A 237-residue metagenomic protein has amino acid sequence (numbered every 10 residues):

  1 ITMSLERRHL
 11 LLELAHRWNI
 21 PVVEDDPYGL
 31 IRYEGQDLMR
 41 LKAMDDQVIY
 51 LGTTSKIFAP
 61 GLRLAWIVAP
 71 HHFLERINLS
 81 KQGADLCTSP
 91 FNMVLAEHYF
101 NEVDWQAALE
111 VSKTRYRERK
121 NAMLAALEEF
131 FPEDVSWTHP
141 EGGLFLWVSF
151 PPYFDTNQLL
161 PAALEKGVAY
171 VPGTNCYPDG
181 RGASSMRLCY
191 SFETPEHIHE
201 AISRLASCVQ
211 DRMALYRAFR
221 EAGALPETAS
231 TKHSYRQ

Functional and structural regions predicted by a protein language model:
I1-Q237: PLP-dependent class I/II
